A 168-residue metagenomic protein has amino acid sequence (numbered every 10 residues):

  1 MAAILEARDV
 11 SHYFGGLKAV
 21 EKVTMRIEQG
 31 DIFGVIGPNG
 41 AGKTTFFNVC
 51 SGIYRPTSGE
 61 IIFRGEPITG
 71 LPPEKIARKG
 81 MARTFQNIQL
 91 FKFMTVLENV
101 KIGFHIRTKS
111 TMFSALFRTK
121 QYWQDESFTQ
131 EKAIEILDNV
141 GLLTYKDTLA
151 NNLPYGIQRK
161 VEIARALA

Functional and structural regions predicted by a protein language model:
F33-P38: The feature captures the beta-strand-to-loop junction immediately N-terminal to the Walker
S51: Helix-to-loop junction immediately C-terminal to a conserved catalytic motif
G59-P67, R78-K79: Conserved ABC transporter NBD signature motif
F113-T148: Conserved ABC ATPase "signature" region
I163: Hydrophobic anchor residue at the start of the ABC signature
